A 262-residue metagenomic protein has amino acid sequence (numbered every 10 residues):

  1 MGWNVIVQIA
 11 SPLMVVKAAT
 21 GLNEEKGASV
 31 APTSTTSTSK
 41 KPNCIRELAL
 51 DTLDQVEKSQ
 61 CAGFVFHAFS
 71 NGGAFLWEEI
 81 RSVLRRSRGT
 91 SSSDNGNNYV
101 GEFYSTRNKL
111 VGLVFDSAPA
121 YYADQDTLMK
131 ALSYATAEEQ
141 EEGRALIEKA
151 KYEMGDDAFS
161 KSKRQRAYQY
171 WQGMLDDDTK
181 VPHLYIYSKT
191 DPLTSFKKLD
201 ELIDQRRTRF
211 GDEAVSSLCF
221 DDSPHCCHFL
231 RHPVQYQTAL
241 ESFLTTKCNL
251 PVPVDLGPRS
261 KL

Functional and structural regions predicted by a protein language model:
M1-F64: Active-site catalytic motif of lipid deacylating hydrolases and related acyltransferases
Q55, A239-L250: C-terminal alpha-helix
H67-F69: Conserved alpha/beta-hydrolase "nucleophile elbow" surrounding the catalytic nucleophile
L76-R85: Short glycine-enriched nucleophile-adjacent loop and the immediately C-terminal alpha-helix near the catalytic center
S87-R107: Short mixed-charge
G101-A158: Hydrolase active-site cap/lid region
A145-A239, T246: Serine-hydrolase catalytic core
K247-L262: Alpha/beta-hydrolase-fold serine-hydrolase catalytic core, especially in secreted/extracellular enzymes
